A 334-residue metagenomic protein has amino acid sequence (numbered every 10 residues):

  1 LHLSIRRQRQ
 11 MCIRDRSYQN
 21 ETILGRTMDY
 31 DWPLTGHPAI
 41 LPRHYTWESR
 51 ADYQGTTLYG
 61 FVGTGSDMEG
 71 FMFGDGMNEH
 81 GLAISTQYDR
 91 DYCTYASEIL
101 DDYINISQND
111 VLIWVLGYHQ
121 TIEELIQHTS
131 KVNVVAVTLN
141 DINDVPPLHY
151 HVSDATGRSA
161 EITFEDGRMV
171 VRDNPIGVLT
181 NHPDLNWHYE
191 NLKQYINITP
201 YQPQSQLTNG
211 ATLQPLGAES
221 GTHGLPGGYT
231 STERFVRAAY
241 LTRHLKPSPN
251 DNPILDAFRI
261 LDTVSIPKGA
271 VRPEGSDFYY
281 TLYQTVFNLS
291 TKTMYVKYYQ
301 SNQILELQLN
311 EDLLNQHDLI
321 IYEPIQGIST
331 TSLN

Functional and structural regions predicted by a protein language model:
L1-I13: Single conserved hydrophobic/aromatic residue that forms the stacking wall/gate of nucleotide- or nucleobase-binding
R7-Q10, P147-H149, L282-Y283: Short glycine-rich loop/turn motifs
R14-G70, D89-G117, S153-N334: C-terminal, well-structured catalytic/ligand-binding subdomain of enzymes
D102-L148: Intrinsically disordered, low-complexity linker/loop segments enriched in Gly/Pro and charged/polar residues
